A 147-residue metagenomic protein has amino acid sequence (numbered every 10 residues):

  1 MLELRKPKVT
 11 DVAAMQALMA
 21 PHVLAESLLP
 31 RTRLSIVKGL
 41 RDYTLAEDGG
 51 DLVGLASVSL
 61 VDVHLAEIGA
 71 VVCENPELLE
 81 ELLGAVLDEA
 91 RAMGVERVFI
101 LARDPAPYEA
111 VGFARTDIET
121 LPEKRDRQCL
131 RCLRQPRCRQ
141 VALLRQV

Functional and structural regions predicted by a protein language model:
L2-M15: A short beta-loop-alpha structural element at the N-terminal edge of CoA-dependent acyl/N-acetyltransferase catalytic
M15-M19, Y108: Hydrophobic pocket/interface hotspot
A20-D48: Active-site rim helix/loop that mediates acceptor-substrate recognition in acyltransferases
Y43-T44, R97-L101: Short, hydrophobic beta-strand segments that form beta-sheet elements in well-ordered domains
L45, D51-L60, H64-G69: Conserved beta-strand in the GNAT
N75-A92, I100: Conserved acetyl-CoA-binding loop-helix of GNAT-fold acetyltransferases
R91, F99, R103-V147: Terminal substrate-recognition subdomain of acyl/acetyltransferases
